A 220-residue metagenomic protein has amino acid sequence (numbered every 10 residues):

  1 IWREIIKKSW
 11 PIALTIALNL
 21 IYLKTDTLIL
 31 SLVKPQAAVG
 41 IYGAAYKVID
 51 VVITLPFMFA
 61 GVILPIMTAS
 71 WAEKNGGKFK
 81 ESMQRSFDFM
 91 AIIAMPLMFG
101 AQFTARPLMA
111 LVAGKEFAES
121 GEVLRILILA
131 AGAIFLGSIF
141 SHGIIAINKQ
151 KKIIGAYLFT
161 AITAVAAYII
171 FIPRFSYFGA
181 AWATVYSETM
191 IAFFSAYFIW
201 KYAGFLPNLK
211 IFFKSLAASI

Functional and structural regions predicted by a protein language model:
I1-L23, I66-E81, Y202-L216: Interhelical loop/hinge segments that connect adjacent transmembrane helices in multipass membrane
R3-K8, I12, L30-D50, K78 (+2 more regions): Interfacial/gating helices of multi-pass transporter permease domains
E4-K8, V123-L127, F193, S215 (+1 more regions): Alpha-helical transmembrane segments of multi-pass membrane proteins
I5, S9, A13, A17-I29 (+8 more regions): Short helix-kink/termination motifs in transmembrane helices of multi-pass secondary transporters
T15, N19, L23, Y46 (+4 more regions): Short runs within selected transmembrane alpha-helices of multi-pass transporters and secretion channels
L30, K34-P35, A101-M109, A113-F117 (+4 more regions): Short helix-capping/hinge motifs at transmembrane helix termini and TM-loop junctions
I41-L158: Specific pore-lining/lateral-gate transmembrane helices of multi-pass inner-membrane transport and insertion machines
T160-T163, K210-I220: Transmembrane alpha-helical segments of multi-pass transport proteins
